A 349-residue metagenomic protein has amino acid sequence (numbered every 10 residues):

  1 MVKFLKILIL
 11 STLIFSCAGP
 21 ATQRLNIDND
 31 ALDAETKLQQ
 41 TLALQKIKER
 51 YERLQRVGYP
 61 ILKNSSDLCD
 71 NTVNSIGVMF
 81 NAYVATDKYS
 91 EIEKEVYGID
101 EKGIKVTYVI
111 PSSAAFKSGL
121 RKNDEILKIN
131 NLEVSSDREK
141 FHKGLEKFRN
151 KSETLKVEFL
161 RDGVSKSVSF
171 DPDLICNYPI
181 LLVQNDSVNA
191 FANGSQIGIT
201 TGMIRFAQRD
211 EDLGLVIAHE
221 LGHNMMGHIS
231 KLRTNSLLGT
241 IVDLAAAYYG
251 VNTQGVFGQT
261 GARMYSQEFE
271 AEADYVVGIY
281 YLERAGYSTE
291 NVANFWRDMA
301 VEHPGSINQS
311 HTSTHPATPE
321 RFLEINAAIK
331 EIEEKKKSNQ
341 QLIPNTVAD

Functional and structural regions predicted by a protein language model:
L13-S16: C-terminal motif of bacterial Sec signal peptides marking the signal peptidase cleavage site
T22-S75, G163, V251-Q309: Short helix/loop segments within enzyme catalytic domains that coordinate or immediately flank catalytic cofactors
K46-I104, S169-D171, D186: PDZ/PDZ-like peptide-tail recognition elements
T72-A85, V183, A271-D349: Active-site-proximal gating segments in proteases and membrane effectors
E91-I110, E125-K128, N177-D210, L221: Active-site scaffold of zinc-dependent metalloenzymes
A115-E139: Conserved PDZ fold ligand-binding element
H142-L181: PDZ-domain C-terminal substructure recognizer with occasional recognition of PDZ-binding tails
M203, Q208-D212, L221-L238: Catalytic Zn2+-binding segment of zinc metalloproteases
